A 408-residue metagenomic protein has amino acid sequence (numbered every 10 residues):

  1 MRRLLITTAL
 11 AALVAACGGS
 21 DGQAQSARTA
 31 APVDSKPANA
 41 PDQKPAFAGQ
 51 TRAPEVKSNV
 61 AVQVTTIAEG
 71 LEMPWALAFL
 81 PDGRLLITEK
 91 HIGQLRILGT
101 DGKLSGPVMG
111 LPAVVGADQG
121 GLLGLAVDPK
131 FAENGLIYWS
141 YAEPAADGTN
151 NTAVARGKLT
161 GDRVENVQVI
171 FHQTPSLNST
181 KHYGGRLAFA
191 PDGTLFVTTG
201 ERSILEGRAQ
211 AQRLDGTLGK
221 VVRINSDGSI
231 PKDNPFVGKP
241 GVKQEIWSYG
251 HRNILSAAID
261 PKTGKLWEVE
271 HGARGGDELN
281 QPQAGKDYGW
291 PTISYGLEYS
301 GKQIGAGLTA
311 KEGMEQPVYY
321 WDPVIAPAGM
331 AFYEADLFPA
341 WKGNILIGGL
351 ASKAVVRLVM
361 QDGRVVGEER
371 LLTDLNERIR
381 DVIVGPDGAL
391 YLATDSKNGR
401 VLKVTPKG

Functional and structural regions predicted by a protein language model:
R2-T8: Sec-dependent signal peptide recognition, specifically the positively charged N-region followed immediately by
V14-A16: C-terminal motif of bacterial Sec signal peptides marking the signal peptidase cleavage site
G18-L205, S256-I259, K265-G272, P323-Q361 (+1 more regions): Acidic, Gly/Ser/Thr-rich repeat motifs that build Ca2+-stabilized beta-propeller blades
G106-G120, V167-Y183, S226-W247, P291-D322 (+1 more regions): Surface-exposed loop and turn segments in beta-propeller and other repeat-based domains that flank or scaffold
T152-D162, R213-D227, P282-Q283: Beta-propeller blade signature
V242-Q281: Repeat-solenoid scaffold signature
H251, V365-P386: Conserved blade-ending motifs and adjacent loop-strand segments that build the rim/top face of beta-propeller domains
W267, R274-N280, D287-P291, L297-K302 (+2 more regions): Short acidic/glycine-rich loop or secondary-structure boundary segments that cap or lie
